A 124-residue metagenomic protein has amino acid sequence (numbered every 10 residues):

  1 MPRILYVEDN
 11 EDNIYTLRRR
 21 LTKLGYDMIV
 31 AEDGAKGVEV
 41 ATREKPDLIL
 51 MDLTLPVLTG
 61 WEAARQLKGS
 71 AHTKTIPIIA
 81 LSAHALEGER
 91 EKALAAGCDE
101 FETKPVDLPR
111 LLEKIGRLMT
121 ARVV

Functional and structural regions predicted by a protein language model:
P2-D12, L17-L21, I49: Conserved acidic segment of CheY-like receiver
G25-E32, V40: Short hydrophobic/Thr-rich beta-strand motif most characteristic of the beta2 strand and flanking loop of CheY-like
E44-L50, L55: Active-site beta3 strand of CheY-like receiver
P56, K74, L86, P105: The feature encodes the CheY-like receiver
V106-I115: C-terminal output helix
